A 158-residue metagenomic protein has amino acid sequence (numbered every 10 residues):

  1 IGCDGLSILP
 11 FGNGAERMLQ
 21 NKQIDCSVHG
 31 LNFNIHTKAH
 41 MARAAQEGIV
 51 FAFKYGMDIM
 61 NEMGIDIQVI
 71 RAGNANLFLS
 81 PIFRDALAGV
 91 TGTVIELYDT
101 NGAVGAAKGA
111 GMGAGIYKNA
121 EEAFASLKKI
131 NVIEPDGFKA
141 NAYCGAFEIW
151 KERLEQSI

Functional and structural regions predicted by a protein language model:
I1-I158: Glycine/Thr-rich phosphate-binding loops that ligate phosphate moieties of nucleotide and other phosphorylated ligands
